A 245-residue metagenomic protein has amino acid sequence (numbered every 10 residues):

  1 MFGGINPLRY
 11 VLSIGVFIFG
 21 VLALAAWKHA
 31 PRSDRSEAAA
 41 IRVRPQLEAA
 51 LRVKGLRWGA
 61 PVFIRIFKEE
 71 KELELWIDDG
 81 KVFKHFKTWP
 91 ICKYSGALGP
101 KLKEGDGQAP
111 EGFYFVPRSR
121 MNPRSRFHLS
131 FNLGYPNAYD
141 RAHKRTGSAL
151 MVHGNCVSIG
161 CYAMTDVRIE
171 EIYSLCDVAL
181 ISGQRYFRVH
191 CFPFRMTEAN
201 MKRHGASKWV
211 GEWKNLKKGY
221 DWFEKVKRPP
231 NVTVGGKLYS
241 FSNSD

Functional and structural regions predicted by a protein language model:
F2-G15: N-terminal Sec-pathway targeting helices
F2-G3, G20, A206: Intrinsically disordered, low-complexity regions enriched in Ser/Pro/Gly/Gln/His and often acidic
G4, L24-A26: Intrinsic disorder/low-complexity segments
S13-L24: Hydrophobic membrane-insertion alpha-helices, especially the h-region of bacterial N-terminal signal peptides
A26-I159, V167-F187, M196-D245: Cell wall/extracellular polymer interaction/catalysis modules
M164: A conserved hydrophobic position in a structured secondary element of the catalytic/binding core that shapes
C191-P193: Hydrophobic transmembrane alpha-helices
